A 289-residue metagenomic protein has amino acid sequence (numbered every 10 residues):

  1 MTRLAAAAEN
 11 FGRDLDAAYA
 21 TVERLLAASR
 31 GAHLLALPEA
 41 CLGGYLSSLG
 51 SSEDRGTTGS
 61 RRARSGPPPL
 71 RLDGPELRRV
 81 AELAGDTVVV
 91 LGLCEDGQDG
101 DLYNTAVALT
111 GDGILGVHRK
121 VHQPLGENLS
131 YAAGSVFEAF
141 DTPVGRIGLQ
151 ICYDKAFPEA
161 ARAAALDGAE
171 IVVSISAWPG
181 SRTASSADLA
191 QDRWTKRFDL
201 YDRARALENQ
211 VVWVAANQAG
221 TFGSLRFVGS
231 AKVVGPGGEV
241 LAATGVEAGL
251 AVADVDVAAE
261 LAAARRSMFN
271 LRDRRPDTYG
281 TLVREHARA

Functional and structural regions predicted by a protein language model:
M1-A5: Extreme N-terminal starter segment of soluble prokaryotic enzymes
A8-L15: Short polar catalytic/cofactor-binding loops
L15, E23-G111, W178-R203, E208-V211: Cys-nucleophile CN-hydrolase/nitrilase-fold catalytic domain and related Cys-dependent amidase chemistry that acts on
L42, I114-L115, V240: Hydrophobic "anchor" residues
L72-V88, K155-G249: CN hydrolase (nitrilase-like) catalytic-core segments centered on the catalytic cysteine and neighboring Lys/Glu
L91-L93, N104-A108, E138, A231-V233 (+1 more regions): Short beta-strand scaffold segments in enzyme catalytic cores
G97-L200, A262-N270: Active-site catalytic loop in hydrolytic enzyme cores
E260-A289: A conserved C-terminal secondary-structure "cap"
